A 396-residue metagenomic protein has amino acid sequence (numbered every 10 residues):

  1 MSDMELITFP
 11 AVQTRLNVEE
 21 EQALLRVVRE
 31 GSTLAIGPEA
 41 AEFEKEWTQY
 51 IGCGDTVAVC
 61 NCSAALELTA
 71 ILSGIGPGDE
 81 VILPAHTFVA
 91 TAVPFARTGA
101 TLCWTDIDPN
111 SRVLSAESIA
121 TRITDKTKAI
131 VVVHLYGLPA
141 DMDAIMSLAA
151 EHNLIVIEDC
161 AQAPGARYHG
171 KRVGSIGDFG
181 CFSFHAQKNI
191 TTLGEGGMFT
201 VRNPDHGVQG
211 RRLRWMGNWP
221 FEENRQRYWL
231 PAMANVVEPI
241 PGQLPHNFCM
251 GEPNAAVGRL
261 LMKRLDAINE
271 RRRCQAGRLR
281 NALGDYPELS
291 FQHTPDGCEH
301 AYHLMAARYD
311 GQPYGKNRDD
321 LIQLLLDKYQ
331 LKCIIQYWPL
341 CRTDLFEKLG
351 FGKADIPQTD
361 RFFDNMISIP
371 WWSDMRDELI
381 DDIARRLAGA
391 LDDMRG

Functional and structural regions predicted by a protein language model:
M1-L72, G76, A150, D364 (+1 more regions): Conserved PLP-binding active-site segment in aminotransferase class I/II-type PLP enzymes
L24, W47, A65, V81 (+16 more regions): Generic structural signal for small/hydrophobic residues in well-ordered secondary structure, especially within
I71-C160, R167: PLP-dependent aminotransferase-like
S147-I155, M198-W219, G315, I322-Q330: Basic phosphate/pyrophosphate-binding loop/patch that engages nucleotide-derived ligands
A163, H169-K171, S175-G177, A234-G242 (+2 more regions): Active-site-adjacent capping/gating segments
A163-H169, I176-L304: Active-site region of PLP-dependent enzymes
G217-A232, R278-L283, D320-D355, R361-I367 (+1 more regions): Conserved PLP cofactor-binding pocket of PLP-dependent enzymes
Q312-D320, M375-D381: Short, conserved charged micro-motifs
